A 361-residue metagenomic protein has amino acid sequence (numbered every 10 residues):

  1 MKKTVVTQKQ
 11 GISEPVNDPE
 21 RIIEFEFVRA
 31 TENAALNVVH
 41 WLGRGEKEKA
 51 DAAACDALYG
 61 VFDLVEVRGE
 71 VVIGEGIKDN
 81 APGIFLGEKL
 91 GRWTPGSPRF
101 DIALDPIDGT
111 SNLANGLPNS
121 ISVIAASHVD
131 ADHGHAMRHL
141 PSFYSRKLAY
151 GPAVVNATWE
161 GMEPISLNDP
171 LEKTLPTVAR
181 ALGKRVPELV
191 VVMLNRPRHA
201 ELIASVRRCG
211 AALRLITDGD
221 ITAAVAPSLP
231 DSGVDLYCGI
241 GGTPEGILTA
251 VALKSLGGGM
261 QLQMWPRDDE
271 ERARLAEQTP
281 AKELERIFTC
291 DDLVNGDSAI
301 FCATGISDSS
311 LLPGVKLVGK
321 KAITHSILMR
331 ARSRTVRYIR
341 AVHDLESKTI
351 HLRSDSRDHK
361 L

Functional and structural regions predicted by a protein language model:
M1-A53, S122-L175, A179: Conserved phosphate-binding loops in N-terminal lobes of ATP-dependent enzymes of the actin/Hsp70/sugar-kinase
K2-N17, I23, A226-L361: Oxyanion/phosphate-interacting regions
D51-D132: Flexible, acidic active-site loops/lids enriched in D/E/S/T/G that coordinate Mg2+ and/or position polar
D63-L64, L90-S97, D105, A114-L117 (+5 more regions): Solvent-exposed alpha-helices and their adjacent loops that cap or buttress functional pockets in soluble metabolic
V71-E75, I102-L104, L113-N115, V192-L194 (+3 more regions): General beta-strand structural signal in soluble alpha/beta enzymes
K78-N80, R198, T217-A224: Short acidic loop-to-helix transition motifs that present clustered carboxylates
P106-N115, S120-S122, A200, I221-V225 (+2 more regions): Short glycine/serine/threonine-rich phosphate/pyrophosphate-binding segments that cradle anionic phosphate groups
A125-L215, S309-K316, K320-H359: Acidic beta-strand-loop-alpha-helix segment within the catalytic core of divalent metal-dependent phosphate-processing
